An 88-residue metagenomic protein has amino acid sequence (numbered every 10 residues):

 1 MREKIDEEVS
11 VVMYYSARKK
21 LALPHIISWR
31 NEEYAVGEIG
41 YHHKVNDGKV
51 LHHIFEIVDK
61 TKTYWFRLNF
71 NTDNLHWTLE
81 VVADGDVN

Functional and structural regions predicted by a protein language model:
M1-N88: Cysteine-centric segments in proteins
